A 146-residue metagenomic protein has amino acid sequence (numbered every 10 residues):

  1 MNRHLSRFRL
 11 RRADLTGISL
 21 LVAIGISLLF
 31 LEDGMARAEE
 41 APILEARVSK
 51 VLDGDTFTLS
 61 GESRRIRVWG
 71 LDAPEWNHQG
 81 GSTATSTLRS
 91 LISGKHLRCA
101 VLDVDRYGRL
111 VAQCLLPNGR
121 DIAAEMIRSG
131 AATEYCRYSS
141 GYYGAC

Functional and structural regions predicted by a protein language model:
M1-C146: Small beta-barrel nucleic-acid-binding modules, primarily SNase/OB-fold domains and secondarily Tudor-like barrels
